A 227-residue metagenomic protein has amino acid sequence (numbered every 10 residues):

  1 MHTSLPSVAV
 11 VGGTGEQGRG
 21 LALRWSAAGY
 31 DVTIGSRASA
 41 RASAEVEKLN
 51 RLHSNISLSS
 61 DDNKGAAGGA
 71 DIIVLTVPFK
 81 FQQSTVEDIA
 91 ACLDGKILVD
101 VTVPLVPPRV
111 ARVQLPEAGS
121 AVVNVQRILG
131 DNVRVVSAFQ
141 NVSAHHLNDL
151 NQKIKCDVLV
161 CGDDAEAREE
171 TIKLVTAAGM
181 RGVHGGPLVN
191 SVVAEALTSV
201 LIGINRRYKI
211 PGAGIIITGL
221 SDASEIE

Functional and structural regions predicted by a protein language model:
M1-K48: NAD(P)+-binding Rossmann beta1-loop-alpha1 motif at the extreme N-terminus of oxidoreductases
S4-S7, G95, K155: Phosphate-coordination loops involved in phosphoryl transfer and adenosine-cofactor binding
V10-V11, L75, V160: Hydrophobic Val/Ile/Leu positions in short beta-strands of Rossmann-like dinucleotide-binding domains
G20, R24, I128, L174: Rossmann-fold NAD(P)-dependent oxidoreductase module
H53-I97, V101-R109: Rossmann-like NAD(P)-binding element
S60, R134-Q140, V183-G185: General beta-strand structural signal in soluble alpha/beta enzymes
T102-H145, D149-L150: Rossmann-fold NAD(P)-binding glycine/threonine-rich loop
C156-E227: Active-site-lining helix/loop region of Rossmann-like oxidoreductase modules
